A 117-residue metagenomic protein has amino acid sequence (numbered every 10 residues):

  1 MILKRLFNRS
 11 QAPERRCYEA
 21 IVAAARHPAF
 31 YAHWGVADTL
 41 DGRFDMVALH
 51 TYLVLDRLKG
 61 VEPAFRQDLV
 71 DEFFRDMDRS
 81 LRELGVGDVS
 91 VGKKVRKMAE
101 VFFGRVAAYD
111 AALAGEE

Functional and structural regions predicted by a protein language model:
M1-E117: Metal- and O2-centered redox machinery and metal/ROS homeostasis
